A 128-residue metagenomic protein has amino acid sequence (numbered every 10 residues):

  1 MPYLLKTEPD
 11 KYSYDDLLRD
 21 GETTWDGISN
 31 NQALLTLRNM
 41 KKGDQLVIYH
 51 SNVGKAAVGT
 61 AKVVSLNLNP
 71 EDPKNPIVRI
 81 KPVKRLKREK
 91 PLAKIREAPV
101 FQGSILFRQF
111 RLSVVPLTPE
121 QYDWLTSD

Functional and structural regions predicted by a protein language model:
M1-D10, S29, P70-D128: Contiguous surface segments at macromolecular interaction interfaces
M1-K41: Compositionally biased, charged N-terminal/linker segments
L4-K6, I48-Y49, T60: Short, conserved beta-strand edge motifs with alternating hydrophobic and charged residues
D16, M40-K41, A56-A57, D72-N75: Short glycine/proline-enriched turns and hinge-like loops at secondary-structure junctions
M40, L46-V47: Extended hydrophobic secondary-structure segments
Q45, A56-L66: Short beta-strand-centered aromatic/proline hotspots
Y49-K55: Short, charged beta-turn/beta-strand-edge "cap" motif at the junction between a beta-strand and an adjacent loop
H50, S65-L68: Conserved "cap/hinge" positions at secondary-structure junctions
